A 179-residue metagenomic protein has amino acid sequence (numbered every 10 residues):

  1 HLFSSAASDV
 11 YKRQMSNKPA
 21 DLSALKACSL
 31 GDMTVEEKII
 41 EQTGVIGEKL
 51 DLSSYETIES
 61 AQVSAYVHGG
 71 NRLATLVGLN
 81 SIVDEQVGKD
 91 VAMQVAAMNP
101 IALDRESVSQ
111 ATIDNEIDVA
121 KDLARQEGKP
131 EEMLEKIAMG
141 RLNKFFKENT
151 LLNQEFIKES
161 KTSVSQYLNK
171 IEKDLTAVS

Functional and structural regions predicted by a protein language model:
S5-S179: N-terminal assembly/interaction segments in proteins that build large macromolecular machines
